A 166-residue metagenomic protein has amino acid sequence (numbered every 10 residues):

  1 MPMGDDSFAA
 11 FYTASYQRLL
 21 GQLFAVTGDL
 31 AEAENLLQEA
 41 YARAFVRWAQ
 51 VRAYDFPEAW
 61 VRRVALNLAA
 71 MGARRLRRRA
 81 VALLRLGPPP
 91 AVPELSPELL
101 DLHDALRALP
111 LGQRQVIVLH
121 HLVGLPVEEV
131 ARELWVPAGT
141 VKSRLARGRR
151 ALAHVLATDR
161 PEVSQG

Functional and structural regions predicted by a protein language model:
M1-G21, E34-L37, F45: A short, charge-rich alpha-helical start-of-domain segment used by transcription regulators
Y16, L20, Y41, P110 (+2 more regions): C-terminal flanking helix
L19, L23, W48, V61-A73: Hydrophobic-face residues of short alpha-helical interaction/recognition segments
N35-A42, V46, D55-N67: Structural recognition of an alpha-helix C-terminal capping motif at a helix-to-coil junction
L66, A70, L134-R160: DNA-recognition helix of helix-turn-helix
M71-P97: Short, basic/polar amphipathic helix motif occurring as a linker/hinge flanking DNA-binding modules in transcription
R107, L111, V123-T140, A151-H154: Helix-turn-helix DNA-binding module
V116-H120: A short pre-motif secondary-structure segment
